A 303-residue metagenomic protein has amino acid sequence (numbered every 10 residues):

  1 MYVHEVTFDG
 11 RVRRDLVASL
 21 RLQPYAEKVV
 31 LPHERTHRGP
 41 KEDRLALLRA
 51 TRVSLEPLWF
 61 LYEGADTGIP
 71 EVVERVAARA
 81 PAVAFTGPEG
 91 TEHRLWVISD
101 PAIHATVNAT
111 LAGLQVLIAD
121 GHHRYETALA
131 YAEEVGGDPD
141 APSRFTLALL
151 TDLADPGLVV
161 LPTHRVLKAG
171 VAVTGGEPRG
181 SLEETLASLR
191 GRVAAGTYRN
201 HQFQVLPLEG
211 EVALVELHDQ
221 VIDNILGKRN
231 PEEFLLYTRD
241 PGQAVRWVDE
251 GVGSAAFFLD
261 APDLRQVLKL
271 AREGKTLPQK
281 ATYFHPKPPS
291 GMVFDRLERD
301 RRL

Functional and structural regions predicted by a protein language model:
M1-L303: Surface-exposed, charge/polar-rich loops and edge strands
